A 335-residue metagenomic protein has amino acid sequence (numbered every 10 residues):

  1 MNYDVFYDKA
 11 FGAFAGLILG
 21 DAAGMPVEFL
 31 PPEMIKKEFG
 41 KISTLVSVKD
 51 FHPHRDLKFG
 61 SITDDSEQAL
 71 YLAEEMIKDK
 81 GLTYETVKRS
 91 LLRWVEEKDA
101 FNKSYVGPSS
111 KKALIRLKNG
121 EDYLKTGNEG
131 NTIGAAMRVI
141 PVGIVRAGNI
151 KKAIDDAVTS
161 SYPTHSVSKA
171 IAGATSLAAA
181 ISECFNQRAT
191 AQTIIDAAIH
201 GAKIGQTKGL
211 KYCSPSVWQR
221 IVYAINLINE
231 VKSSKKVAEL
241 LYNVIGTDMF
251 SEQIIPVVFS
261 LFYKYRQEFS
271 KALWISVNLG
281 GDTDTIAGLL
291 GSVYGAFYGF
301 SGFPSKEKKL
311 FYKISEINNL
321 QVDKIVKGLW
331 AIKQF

Functional and structural regions predicted by a protein language model:
M1-F335: Structured, active/binding-site neighborhoods that engage oxygen-rich ligands
